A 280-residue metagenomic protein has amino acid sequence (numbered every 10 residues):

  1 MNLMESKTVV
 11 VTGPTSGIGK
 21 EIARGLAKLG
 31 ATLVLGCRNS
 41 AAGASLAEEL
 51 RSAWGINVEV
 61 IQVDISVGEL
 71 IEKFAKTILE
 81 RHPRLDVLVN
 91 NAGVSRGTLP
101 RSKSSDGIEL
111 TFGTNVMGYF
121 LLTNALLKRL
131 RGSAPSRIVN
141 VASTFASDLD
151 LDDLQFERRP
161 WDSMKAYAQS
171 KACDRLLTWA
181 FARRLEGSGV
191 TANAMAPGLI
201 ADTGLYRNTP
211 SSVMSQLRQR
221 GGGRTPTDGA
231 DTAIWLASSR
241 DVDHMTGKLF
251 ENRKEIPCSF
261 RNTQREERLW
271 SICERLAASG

Functional and structural regions predicted by a protein language model:
N2-L35: Canonical Rossmann dinucleotide-binding motif of NAD(H)/NADP(H)-dependent dehydrogenases/reductases, specifically
E5, A53-V58, T77-N90, R96-S102: A glycine-rich helix->loop->beta "capping" turn within Rossmann-like NAD(P)(H)-dependent oxidoreductase domains
T8-V11, L88-V89, I138: Conserved hydrophobic beta-strands of the Rossmann-like cofactor-binding core in SDR/related NAD(P)H-dependent
G13-P14, G36-A44, I65: N-terminal Rossmann-fold cofactor-binding loop
S40, I61-K76: The beta1-alpha1 cofactor-binding region of Rossmann-like NAD(H)/NADP(H)-dependent oxidoreductases
V94-S102, I108-F112, R131-S188, A196-S212 (+1 more regions): Catalytic loop of short-chain dehydrogenase/reductase
A194, Q216-I256, T263-E267, S271 (+1 more regions): C-terminal helical subdomain
